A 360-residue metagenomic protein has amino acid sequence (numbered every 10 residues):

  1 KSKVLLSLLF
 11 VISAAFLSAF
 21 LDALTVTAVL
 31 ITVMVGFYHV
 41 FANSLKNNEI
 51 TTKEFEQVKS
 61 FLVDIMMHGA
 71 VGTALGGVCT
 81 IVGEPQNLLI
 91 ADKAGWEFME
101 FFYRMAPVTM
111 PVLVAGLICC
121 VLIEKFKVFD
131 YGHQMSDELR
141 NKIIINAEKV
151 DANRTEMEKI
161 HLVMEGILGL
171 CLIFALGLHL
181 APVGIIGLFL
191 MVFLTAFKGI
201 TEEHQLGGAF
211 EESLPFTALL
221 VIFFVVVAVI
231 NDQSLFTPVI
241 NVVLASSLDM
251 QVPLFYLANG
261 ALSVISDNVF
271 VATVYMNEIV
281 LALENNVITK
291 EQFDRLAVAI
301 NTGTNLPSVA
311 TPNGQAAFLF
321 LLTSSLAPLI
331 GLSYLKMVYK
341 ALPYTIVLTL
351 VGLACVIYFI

Functional and structural regions predicted by a protein language model:
K1, H39, G208-E211, N241-A245 (+1 more regions): Short amphipathic alpha-helical coupling elements at transmembrane boundaries
K1-K3, V58, E148-L162, N286-K290 (+1 more regions): Short, amphipathic, aromatic/basic-enriched membrane-interface segments that mark the entry/exit of transmembrane
V4-I12, M66-M67, F102, A106 (+7 more regions): Hydrophobic alpha-helical transmembrane segments
V11, A15, H68-A74, L113 (+7 more regions): Small-residue faces within membrane-embedded alpha-helices
A14-H68, P85-A106, A228-I330: Membrane-interfacial helix-loop connectors
T80, H133-E138, A310-F318: Juxtamembrane non-transmembrane "cap" segments at the membrane-aqueous interface of multi-pass membrane proteins
R104-P238, K340-I360: Hydrophobic transmembrane alpha-helices of multi-pass small-molecule transporters
T323-V347: Interfacial loop-to-transmembrane junctions
